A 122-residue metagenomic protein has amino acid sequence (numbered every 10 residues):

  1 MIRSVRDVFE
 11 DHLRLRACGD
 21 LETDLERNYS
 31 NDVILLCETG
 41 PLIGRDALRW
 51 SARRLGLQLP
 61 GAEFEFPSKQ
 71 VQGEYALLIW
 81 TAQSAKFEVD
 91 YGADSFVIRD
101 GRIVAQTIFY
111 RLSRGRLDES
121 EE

Functional and structural regions predicted by a protein language model:
M1-C18: Short, aromatic-enriched amphipathic alpha-helices that serve as compact interaction elements
I2, E22-G73: A solvent-exposed, acidic/Ser-Thr-rich amphipathic alpha-helical stretch
L25, Q72-Y75, F96-I103: Short, solvent-exposed coil/turn segments at beta-strand boundaries
L35, L78, A105-Q106: Short hydrophobic/aromatic-rich beta-strand segments that constitute the beta-sheet cores of beta-sandwich/beta-barrel
G61-F64, E88-D94: Short, surface-exposed coil-to-beta transition loops
L77-A85: Short beta-strand segments that buttress and anchor functional surface loops
Y91-E122: Short beta-strand edge/turn micro-motifs at domain boundaries
